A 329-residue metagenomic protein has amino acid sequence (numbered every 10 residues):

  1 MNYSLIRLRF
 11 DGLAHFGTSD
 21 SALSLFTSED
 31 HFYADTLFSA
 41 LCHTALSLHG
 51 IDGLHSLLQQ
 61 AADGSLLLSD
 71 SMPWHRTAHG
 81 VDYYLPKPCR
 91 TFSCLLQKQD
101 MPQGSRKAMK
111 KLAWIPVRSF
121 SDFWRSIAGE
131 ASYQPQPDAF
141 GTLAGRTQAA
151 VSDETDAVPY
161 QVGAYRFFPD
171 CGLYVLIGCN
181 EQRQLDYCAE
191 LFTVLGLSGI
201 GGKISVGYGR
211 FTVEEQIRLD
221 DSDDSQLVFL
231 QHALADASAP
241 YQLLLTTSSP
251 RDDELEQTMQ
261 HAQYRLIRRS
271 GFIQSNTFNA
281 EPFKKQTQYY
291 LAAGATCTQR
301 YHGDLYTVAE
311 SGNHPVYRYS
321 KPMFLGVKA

Functional and structural regions predicted by a protein language model:
M1-A329: Conserved active-site/ligand-binding neighborhood in enzyme cores
